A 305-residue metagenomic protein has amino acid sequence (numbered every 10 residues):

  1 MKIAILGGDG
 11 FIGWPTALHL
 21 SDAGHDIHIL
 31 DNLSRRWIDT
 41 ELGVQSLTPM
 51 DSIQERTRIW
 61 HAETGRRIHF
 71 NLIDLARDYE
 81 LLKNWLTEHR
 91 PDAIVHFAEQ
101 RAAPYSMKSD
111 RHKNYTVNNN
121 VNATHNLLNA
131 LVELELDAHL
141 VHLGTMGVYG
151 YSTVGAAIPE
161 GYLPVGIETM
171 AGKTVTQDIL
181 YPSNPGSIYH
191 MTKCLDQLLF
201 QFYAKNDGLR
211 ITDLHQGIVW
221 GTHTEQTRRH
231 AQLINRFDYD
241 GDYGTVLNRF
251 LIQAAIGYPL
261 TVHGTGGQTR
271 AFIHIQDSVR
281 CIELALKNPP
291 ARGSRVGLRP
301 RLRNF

Functional and structural regions predicted by a protein language model:
M1-T222: N-terminal Rossmann-like NAD(P)+-binding domain of SDR-like oxidoreductases, especially those catalyzing
L18, N122-H125, N248, Q276 (+1 more regions): Surface-exposed alpha-helical interface segments used for non-catalytic interactions
I73-D74, L86, T116, N235-D242 (+1 more regions): Pocket-edge positions in alpha/beta enzyme catalytic cores
N126-N129, L199, F272, D277-R280 (+1 more regions): Conserved mid-core alpha-helix of short-chain dehydrogenase/reductase
Y149, Q253-I256: Glycine-rich, acidic and aromatic/proline-enriched surface loops and short helix-turn segments that act as binding
Y181, G267-Q268: Catalytic Tyr-x(3-8)-Lys segment
C194, N206-L209, G221-N248, I256-Y258 (+5 more regions): Glycine/proline-rich active-site loop of Rossmann-fold NAD(P)-dependent oxidoreductases
D213, F272, N304: Short aromatic/basic micro-patch
